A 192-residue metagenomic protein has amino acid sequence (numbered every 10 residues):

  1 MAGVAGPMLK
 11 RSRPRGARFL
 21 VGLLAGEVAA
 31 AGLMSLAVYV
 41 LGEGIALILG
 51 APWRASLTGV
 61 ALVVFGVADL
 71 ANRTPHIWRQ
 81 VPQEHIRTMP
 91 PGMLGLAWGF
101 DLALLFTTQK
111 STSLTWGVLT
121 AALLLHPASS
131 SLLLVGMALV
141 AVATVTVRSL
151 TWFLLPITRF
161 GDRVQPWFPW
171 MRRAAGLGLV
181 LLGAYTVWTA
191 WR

Functional and structural regions predicted by a protein language model:
M1-L33: Juxtamembrane transmembrane-helix termini in multi-pass membrane transport proteins
M1-V4, F106-V118: Transmembrane helix boundary and interhelical junction motifs in multipass membrane proteins
L41-G50, T115-A121, W191: Membrane-interface helix termini and inter-helical loops of multi-pass transporters
I48-Q109, F153-W170: Alpha-helical multi-pass membrane helix bundles of inner-membrane/thylakoid proteins, especially permease cores
G50-G66, L125-V142: Alpha-helical transmembrane segments
A141-R159: Transmembrane alpha-helical segments of integral membrane proteins
L181-R192: Juxtamembrane boundary at the C-terminal end of a transmembrane helix
